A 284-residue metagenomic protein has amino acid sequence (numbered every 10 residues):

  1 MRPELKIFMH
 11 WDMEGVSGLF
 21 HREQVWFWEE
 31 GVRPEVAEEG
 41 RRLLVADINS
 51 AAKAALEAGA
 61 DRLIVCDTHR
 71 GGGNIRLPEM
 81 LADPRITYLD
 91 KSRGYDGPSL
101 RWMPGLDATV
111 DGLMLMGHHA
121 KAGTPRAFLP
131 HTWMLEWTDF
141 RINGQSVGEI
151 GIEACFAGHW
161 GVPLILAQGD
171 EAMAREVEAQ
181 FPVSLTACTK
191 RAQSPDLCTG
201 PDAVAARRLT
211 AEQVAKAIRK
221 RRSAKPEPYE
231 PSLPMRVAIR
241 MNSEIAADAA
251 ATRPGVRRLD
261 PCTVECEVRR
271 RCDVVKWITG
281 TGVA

Functional and structural regions predicted by a protein language model:
M1-I7, D96-L113: Short amphipathic alpha-helices and their capping/turn segments at secondary-structure boundaries
M1-L63: N-terminal glycine-/serine-/threonine-rich phosphate-binding loop
R2, A192, A206-A284: C-terminal accessory domains and tails appended to enzymatic cores
H10-W11, C66-D67, L113-H118, A167-Q168 (+1 more regions): Short beta-strand segments
R70, N74-P84: Glycine-rich loop at the start of a catalytic domain that most often binds anionic cofactors/ligands
A82-M103: A glycine-rich helix N-cap at a beta->alpha junction
Y95-P98, M134-W160, Q168-A172: Active-site glycine-rich loop that binds ribose-phosphate moieties when present
F156-K220: Active-site rim beta-loop-alpha module in soluble metabolic enzymes
